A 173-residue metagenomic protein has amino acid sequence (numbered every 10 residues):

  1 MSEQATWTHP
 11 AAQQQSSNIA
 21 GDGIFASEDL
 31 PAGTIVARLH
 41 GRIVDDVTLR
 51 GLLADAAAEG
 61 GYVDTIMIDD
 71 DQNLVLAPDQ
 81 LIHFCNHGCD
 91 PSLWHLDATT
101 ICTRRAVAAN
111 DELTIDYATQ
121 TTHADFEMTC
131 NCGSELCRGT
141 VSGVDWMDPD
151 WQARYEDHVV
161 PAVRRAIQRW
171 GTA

Functional and structural regions predicted by a protein language model:
S2-L93: Catalytic cores of histone-lysine modification enzymes
C89-A173: C-terminal SET catalytic tail plus cysteine-rich post-SET Zn-binding segment of SAM-dependent SET-domain
